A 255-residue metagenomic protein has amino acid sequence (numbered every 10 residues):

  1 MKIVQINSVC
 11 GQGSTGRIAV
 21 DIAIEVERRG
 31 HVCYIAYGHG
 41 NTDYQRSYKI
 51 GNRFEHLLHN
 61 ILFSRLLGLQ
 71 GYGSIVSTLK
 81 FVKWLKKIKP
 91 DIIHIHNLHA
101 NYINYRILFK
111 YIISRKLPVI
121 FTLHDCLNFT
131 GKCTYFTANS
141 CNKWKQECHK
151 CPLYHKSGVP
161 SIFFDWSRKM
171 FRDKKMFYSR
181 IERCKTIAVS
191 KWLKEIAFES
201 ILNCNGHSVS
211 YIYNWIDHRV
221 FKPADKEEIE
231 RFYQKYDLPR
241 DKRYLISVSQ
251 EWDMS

Functional and structural regions predicted by a protein language model:
M1-R46, K86-I88, I113-L117: N-terminal subdomain of nucleotide-sugar transferases
R17, Y44-K49, I107, G131-F136 (+2 more regions): Short aromatic-enriched loop/helix-cap "lid" or pocket-rim segments at secondary-structure transitions that line
R28-I92: A conserved catalytic-core segment of Leloir-type glycosyltransferases
K83-I103, P118-H124: Short N-terminal targeting/anchoring amphipathic segment
I113-S114, K143-I187, I201-N205: Membrane-proximal helix-turn-helix segments that form the acceptor-binding/catalytic region of lipid-linked
F171-K174, K222-L238: A short helix/loop element that forms part of the nucleotide-sugar donor recognition site in Leloir-type
W192, W215: Carbohydrate-associated surface elements
L238-S255: Conserved donor-binding/catalytic core segment of Leloir-type glycosyltransferases
